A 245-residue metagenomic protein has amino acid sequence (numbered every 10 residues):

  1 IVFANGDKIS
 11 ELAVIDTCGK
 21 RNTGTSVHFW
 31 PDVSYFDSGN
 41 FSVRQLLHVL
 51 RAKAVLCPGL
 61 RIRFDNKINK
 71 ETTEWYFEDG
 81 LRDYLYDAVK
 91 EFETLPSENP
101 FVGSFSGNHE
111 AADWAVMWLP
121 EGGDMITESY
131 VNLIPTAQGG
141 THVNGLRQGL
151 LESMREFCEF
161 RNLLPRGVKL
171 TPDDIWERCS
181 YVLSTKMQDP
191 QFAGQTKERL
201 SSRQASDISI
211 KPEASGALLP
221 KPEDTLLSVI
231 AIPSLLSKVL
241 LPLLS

Functional and structural regions predicted by a protein language model:
I1-K90: GHKL-type ATPase core
D16-R21, A52-V55, V102-N108, T171-W176: A general structural signal for short secondary-structure junctions and capping/turn motifs
C57-R63, K90-S104, M154-D173: Active-site phosphate-binding and catalytic loops of NTP-dependent enzymes
F64-N69, S104-G107, W118-P120: Short acidic, glycine-rich loop/turn motifs
T72-T73, G80-R82, S97, F101 (+2 more regions): A general marker of short, structured functional hotspots
L85, V89-L95, H109-A111: Low-complexity, interaction-prone regions
H109-S245: GHKL/Bergerat-fold ATPase module
